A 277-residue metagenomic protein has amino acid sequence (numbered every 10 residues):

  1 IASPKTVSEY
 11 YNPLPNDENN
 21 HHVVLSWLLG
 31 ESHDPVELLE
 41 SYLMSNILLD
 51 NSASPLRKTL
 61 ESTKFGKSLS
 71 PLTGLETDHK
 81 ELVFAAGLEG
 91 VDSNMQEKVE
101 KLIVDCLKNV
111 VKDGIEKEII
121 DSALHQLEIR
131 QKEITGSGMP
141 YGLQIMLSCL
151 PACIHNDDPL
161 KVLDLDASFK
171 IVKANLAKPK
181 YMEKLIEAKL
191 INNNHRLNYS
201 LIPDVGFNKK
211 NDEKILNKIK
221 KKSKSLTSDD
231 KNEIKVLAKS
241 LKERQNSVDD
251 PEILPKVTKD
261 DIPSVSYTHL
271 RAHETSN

Functional and structural regions predicted by a protein language model:
N19-G30, K58-N175, N194-D204, K210 (+1 more regions): M16 family metallopeptidases and their MPP-like homologs
V36-L48, N277: Active/ligand-binding-proximal structured segments within catalytic/core domains that scaffold catalytic residues
D204-N232, V236: Extended, regular secondary-structure scaffolds
L226-Y267: Long, K/E/R/D-enriched contiguous segments that form extended
T268-T275: Conserved small/polar residues in nucleotide/adenosyl-binding loops
